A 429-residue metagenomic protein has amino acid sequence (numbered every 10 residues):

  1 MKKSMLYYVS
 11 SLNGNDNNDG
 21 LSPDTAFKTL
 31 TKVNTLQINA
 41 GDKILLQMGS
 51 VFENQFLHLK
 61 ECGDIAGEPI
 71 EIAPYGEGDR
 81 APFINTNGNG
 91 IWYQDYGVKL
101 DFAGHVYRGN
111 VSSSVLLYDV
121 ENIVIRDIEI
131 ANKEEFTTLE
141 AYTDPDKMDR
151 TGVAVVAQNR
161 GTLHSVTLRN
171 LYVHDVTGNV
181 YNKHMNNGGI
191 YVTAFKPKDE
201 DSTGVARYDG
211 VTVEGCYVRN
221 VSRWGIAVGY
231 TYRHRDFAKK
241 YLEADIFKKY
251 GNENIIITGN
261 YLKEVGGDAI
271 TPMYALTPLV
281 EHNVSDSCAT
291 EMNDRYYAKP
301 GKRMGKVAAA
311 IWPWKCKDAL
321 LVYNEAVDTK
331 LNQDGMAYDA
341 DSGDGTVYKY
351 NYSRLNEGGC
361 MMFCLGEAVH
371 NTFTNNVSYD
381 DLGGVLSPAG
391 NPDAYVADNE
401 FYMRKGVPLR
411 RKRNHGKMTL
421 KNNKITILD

Functional and structural regions predicted by a protein language model:
M1-T31, M48-S50, D79: Right-handed parallel beta-helix/beta-solenoid
K3-M5, A40-K43, E68: Loop/turn elements at helix/coil->beta-strand transitions in domains of secreted/extracellular proteins
L12, G49, Y75-E77, A275 (+1 more regions): Solvent-exposed coil/turn segments that connect beta secondary-structure elements in extracytoplasmic/periplasmic
T31-Q37, F52-G63, F83-N87, Y274 (+1 more regions): Short, T/G/N/S-enriched strand-turn elements that build extracellular solenoid repeat scaffolds
F52, G63-D146, Y172-N182: Right-handed parallel beta-helix/beta-spiral solenoid domain characteristic of secreted/periplasmic
F56-K60, G97, A103-L116, L139-N159 (+8 more regions): Extracellular beta-strand/beta-solenoid scaffold signature
P69, E121-N132, G161-T177, E200-W224 (+9 more regions): Right-handed parallel beta-helix
